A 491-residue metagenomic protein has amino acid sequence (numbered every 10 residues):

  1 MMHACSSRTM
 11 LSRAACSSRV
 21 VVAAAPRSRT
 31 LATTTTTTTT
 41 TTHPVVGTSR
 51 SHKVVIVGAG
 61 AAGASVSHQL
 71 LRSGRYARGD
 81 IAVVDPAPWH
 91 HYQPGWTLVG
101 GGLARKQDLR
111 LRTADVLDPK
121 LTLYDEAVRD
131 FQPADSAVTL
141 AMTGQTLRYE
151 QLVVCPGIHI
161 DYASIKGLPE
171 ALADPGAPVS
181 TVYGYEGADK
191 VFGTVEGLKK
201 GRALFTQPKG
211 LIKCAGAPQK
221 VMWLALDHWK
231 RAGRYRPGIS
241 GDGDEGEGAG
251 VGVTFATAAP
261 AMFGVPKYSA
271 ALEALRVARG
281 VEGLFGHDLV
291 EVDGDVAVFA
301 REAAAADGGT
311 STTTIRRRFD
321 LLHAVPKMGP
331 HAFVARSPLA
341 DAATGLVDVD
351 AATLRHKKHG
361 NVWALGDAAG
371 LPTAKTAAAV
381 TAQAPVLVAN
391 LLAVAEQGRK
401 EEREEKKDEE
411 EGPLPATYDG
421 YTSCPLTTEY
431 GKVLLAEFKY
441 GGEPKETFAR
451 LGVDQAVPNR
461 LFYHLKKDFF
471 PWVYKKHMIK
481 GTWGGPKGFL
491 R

Functional and structural regions predicted by a protein language model:
R13-T35, T41-R50, L121-K220, L224-R231 (+2 more regions): FAD-binding core/adjacent interface of flavoenzyme oxidoreductases
T40, S164, L172-K199, F319-A382 (+1 more regions): FAD-site-proximal beta/loop scaffold in flavoenzymes
H43-T122, K209-P266, F489: Beta1-alpha1 glycine-rich phosphate/pyrophosphate-binding loop at the start of Rossmann-like nucleotide-binding domains
A62, W89, G157-I160, M328-P330: Short glycine-rich anion-binding loops that position phosphate/pyrophosphate groups of nucleotides and phosphorylated
R78-D80, P119-A134, V138, L147 (+3 more regions): A Rossmann-like FAD-binding core segment of flavoenzymes
W96-A104, P169-E170, A177-S180, A340 (+1 more regions): Short glycine-enriched, charge-decorated loop/helix-capping segments at active-site entrances that position
L365-G420: A conserved FAD-binding loop/helix module that cradles the flavin
Y430-R491: C-terminal auxiliary extensions adjacent to catalytic cores
